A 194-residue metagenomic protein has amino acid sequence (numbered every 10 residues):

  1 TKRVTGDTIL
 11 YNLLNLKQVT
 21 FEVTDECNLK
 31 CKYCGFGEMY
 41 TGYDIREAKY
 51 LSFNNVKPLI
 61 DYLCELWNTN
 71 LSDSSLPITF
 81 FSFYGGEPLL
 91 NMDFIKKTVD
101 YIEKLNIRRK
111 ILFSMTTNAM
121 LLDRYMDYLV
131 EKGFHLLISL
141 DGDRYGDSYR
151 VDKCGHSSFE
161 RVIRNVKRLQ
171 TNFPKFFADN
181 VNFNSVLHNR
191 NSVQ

Functional and structural regions predicted by a protein language model:
R3-Y125, K132: Conserved alpha-helical substructure of the radical SAM core
L90-Q194: Conserved AdoMet/S-adenosylmethionine-binding subsite of the radical SAM
